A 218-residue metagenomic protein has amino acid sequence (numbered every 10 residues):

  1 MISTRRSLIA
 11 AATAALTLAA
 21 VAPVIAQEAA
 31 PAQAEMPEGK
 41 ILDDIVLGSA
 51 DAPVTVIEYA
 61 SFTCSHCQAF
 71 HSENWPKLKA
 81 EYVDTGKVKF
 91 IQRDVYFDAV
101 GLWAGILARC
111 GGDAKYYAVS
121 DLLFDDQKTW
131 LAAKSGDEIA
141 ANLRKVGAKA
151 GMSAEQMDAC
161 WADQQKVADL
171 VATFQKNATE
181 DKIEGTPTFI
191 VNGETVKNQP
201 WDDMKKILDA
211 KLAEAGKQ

Functional and structural regions predicted by a protein language model:
I2-S3, S7-D98, V171, Q175 (+2 more regions): Extracytoplasmic thiol/disulfide redox context detector
I2-S7, I25-A29, S61, K145-Q218: C-terminal cap of thioredoxin/glutaredoxin-like
A15, D125-T129, D163-V167: A short structural micro-motif
K40-L42, D125, V191: Residue-level signal for pocket-adjacent positions within structured domains
L42-D43, W103, M157: Glycine-rich, flexible loop/turn motifs
I57-Y59, D121-F124, M152-E155: A short alpha-helix capping/helix-coil boundary motif
T63, Q68-A148: Structural alpha/beta surface segment adjacent to cysteine/selenocysteine redox centers across thiol/disulfide enzymes
